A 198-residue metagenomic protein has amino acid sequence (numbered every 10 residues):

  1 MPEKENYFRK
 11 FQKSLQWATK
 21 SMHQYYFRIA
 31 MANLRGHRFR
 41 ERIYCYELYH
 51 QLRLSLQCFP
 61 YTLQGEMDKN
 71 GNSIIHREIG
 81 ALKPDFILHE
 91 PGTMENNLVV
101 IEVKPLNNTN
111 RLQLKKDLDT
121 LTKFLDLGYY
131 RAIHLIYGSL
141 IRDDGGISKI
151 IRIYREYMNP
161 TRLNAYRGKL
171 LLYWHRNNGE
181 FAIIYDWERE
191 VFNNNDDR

Functional and structural regions predicted by a protein language model:
M1-Q51: Charged, often low-complexity linker/regulatory segments
A30-H37, S73-I75, V103-T109: Surface-exposed cleft-lining segments at the edges of enzyme active sites
F59-M94: Active-site metal-binding core of divalent-cation-utilizing nuclease and nuclease-like domains
F86-L88, N97-N107, L121: Conserved catalytic cores of phosphodiester-cleaving nucleases, focusing on short active-site segments
V100, Q113-D119, A132, I136-R142: Catalytic "initiation/cleavage/transfer" segments centered on a nucleophilic residue and adjacent nucleic-acid-engaging
N107-D126: Mg2+/Mn2+-dependent nuclease catalytic core
D126-R155: Nucleic-acid nuclease catalytic cores
P160-R198: Non-catalytic C-terminal interaction segments of nucleic acid-processing enzymes
